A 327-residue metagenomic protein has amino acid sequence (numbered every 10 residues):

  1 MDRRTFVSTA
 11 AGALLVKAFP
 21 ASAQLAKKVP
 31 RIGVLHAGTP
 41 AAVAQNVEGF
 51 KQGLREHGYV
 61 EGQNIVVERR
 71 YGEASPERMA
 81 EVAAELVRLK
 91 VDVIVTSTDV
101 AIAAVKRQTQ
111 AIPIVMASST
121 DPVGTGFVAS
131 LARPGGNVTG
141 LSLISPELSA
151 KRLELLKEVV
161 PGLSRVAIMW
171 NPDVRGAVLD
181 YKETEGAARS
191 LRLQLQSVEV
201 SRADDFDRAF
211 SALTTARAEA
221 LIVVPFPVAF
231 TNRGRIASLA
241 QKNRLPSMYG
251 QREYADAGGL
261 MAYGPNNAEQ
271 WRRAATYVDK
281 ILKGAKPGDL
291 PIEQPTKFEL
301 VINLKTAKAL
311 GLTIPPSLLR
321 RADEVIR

Functional and structural regions predicted by a protein language model:
M1-R327: Short hydrophobic alpha-helices and adjacent helix-cap/hinge residues
